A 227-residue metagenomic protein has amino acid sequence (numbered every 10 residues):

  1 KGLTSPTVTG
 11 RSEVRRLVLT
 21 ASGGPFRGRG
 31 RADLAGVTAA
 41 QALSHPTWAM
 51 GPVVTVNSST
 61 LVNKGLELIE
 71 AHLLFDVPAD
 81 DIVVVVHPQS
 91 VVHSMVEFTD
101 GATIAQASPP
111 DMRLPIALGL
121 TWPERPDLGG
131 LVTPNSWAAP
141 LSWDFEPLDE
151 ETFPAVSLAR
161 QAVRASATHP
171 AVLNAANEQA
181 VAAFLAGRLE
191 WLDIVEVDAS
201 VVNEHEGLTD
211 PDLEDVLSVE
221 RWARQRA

Functional and structural regions predicted by a protein language model:
K1-A227: Catalytic, metal-anchored helix/loop core of enzyme active sites in primary metabolism
